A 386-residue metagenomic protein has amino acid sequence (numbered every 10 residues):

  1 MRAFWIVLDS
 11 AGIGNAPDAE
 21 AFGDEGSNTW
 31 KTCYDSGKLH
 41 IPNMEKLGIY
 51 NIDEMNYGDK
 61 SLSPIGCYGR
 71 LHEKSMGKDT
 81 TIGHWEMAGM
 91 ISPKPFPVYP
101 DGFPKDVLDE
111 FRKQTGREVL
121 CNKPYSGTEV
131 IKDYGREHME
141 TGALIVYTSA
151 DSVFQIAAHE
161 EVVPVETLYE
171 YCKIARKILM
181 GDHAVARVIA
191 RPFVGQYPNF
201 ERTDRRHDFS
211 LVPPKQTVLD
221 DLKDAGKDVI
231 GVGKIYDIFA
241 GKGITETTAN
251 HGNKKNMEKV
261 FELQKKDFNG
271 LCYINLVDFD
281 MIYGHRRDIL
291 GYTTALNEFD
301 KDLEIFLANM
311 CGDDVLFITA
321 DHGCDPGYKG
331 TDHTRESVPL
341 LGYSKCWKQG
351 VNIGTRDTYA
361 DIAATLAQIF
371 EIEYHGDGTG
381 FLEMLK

Functional and structural regions predicted by a protein language model:
M1-K386: Feature captures the catalytic ectodomains and active-site-proximal regions of enzymes that hydrolyze or transfer
